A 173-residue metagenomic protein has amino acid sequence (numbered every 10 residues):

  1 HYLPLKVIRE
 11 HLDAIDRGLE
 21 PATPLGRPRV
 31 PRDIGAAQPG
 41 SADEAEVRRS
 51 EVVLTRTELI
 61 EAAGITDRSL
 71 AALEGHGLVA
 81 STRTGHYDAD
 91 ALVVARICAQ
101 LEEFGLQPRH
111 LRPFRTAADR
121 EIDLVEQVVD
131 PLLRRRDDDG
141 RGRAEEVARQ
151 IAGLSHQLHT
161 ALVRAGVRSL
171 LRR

Functional and structural regions predicted by a protein language model:
H1-R173: Arg/Lys-rich, alpha-helical DNA-contact motif
